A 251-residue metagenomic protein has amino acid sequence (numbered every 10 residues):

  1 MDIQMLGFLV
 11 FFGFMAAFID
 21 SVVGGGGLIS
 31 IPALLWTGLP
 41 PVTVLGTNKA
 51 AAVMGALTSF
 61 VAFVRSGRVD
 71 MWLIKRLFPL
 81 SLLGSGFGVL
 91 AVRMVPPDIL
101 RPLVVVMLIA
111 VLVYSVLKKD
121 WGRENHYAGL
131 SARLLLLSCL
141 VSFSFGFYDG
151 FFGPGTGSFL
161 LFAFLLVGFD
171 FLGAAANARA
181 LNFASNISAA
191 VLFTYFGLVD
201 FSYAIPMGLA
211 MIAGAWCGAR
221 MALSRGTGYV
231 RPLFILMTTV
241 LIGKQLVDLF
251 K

Functional and structural regions predicted by a protein language model:
M1-P40, N125-A175, I205: Selected transmembrane alpha-helices and immediately adjacent juxtamembrane segments of polytopic inner-membrane
L6, K49, V104-L108, L112 (+4 more regions): Residues within membrane-spanning alpha-helices of integral membrane proteins, especially the hydrophobic core/packing
V10, F14, F18, K49 (+9 more regions): Residue-level signature of the transmembrane alpha-helical core of multi-pass small-molecule transporters
V22, R65, M94-V95, L117-K118 (+4 more regions): Helix-loop junctions at the membrane-solvent interface of multi-pass transporters, primarily the C-terminal
G46-I99, V106, N186-P232, L236: Selective hydrophobic functional segments
L57-R68, V105-L130, V240-K251: Transmembrane helix exit motif
S144-P154, A189, T194, L241-K251: Hydrophobic alpha-helical transmembrane segments in multi-pass integral membrane proteins
